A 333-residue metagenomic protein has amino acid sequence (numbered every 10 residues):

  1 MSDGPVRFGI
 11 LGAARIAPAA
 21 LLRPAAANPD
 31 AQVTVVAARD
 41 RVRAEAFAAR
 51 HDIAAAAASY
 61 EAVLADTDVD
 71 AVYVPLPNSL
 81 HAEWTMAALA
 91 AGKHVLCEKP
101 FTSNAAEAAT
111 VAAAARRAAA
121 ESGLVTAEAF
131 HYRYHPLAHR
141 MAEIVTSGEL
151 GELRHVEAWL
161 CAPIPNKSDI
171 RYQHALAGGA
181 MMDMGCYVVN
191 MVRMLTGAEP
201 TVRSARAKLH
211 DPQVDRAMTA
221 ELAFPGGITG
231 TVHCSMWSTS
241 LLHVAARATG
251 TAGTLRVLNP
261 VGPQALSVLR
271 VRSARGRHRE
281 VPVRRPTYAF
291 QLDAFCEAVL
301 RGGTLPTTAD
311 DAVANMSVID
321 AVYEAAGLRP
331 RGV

Functional and structural regions predicted by a protein language model:
M1-H51: N-terminal Rossmann-like dinucleotide-binding module
M1-P5, A71-Y73, E121, P225 (+1 more regions): C-terminal helix-rich "cap/oligomerization" subdomain common to oxidoreductases
A17, A57, L96-C97, T126-E128 (+2 more regions): Hydrophobic residues in well-ordered beta-strands that form the structural core
F47-I53, A114-A118: Short, conserved SAM-binding/catalytic segment of Class I S-adenosyl-L-methionine-dependent methyltransferases
D52-Y60: Conserved SAM-binding strand-loop segment of SAM-dependent methyltransferases
A71, P77-N78, A82-F130: Beta-strand-loop-alpha-helix segment that lines the small-molecule cofactor/substrate pocket of alpha/beta enzymes
S122-L124, Y132-D211, R329: Predominantly a Rossmann-like dinucleotide-binding segment in NAD(P)-dependent oxidoreductases
N190-G262, P282, A289-G303: Contiguous beta-strand/loop segments that form the cofactor/metal-binding neighborhood of enzyme cores
